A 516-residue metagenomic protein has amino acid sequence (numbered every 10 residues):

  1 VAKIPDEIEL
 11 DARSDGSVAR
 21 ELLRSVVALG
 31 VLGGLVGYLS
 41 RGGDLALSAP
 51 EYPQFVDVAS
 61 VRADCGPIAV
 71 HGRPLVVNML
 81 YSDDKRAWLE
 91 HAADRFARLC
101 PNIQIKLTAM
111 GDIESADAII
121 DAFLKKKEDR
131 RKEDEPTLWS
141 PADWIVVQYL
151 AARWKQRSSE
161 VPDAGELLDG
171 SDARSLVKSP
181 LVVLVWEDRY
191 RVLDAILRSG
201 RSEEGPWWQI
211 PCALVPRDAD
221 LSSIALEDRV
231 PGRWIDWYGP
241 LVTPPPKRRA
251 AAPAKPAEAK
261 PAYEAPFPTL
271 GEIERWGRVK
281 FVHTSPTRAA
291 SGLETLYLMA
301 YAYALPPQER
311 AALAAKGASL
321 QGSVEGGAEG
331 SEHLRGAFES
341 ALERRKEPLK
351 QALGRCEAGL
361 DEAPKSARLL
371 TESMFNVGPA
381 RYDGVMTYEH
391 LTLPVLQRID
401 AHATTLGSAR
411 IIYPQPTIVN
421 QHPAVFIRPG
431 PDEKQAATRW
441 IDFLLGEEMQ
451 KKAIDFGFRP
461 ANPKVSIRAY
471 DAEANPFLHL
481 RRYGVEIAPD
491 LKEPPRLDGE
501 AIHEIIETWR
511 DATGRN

Functional and structural regions predicted by a protein language model:
K3-R24, S40-V58, A69-R73, P429-N516: Extracellular/periplasmic juxtamembrane helices and adjacent flexible linkers that interface with membrane partners
I4, I8-A28, G37-G170, E372-M374: Early extracytoplasmic/lumenal segment of secretory-pathway proteins
G72-P74, E133-E135, D169-S171, L176-P180 (+5 more regions): Extracytoplasmic
S159-A290, Y297, Y301: A conserved helix-loop-strand patch within extracytoplasmic ligand-binding domains of the periplasmic binding
G165, D169-V183, R344-P364, A403-G430: Periplasmic-binding protein-like
V182-R189, S285, N420-A436, K452-F456: A bilobed periplasmic-binding-protein/Venus flytrap-type ligand-binding module shared by bacterial periplasmic
D188-A195, A304-A311, G430-A437: Short helix-loop capping/hinge motifs at secondary-structure junctions, enriched in acidic/polar residues
L298-I411: Ligand-binding pocket segment of bilobal, Venus flytrap-like solute-binding proteins
